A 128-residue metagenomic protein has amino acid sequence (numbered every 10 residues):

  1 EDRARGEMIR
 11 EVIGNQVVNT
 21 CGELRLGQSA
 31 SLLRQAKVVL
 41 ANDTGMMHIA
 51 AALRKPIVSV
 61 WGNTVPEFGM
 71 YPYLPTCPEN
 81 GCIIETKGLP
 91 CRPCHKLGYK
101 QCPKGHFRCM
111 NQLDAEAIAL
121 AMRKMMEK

Functional and structural regions predicted by a protein language model:
E1-N63: Donor-binding and catalytic core of enzymes assembling or modifying cell-surface/extracellular glycoconjugates
R5, F68-G69, G105: Generic domain-boundary/flexible-linker signal
Q28-A30, F68-Y71, R92-H95: Short, charged, surface-exposed secondary-structure boundary motifs
A36-M47, F68-T76, L113: Short secondary-structure transition/capping segments
V39, W61-G62, M70, C91 (+1 more regions): Broad hydrophobic/π-residue packing in well-ordered secondary structure
L53-I83: Gly/Pro- and small hydrophobic-enriched strand-loop and loop-to-helix capping segments that sit at the rims
P75-K128: Leloir-type glycosyltransferase catalytic cores
